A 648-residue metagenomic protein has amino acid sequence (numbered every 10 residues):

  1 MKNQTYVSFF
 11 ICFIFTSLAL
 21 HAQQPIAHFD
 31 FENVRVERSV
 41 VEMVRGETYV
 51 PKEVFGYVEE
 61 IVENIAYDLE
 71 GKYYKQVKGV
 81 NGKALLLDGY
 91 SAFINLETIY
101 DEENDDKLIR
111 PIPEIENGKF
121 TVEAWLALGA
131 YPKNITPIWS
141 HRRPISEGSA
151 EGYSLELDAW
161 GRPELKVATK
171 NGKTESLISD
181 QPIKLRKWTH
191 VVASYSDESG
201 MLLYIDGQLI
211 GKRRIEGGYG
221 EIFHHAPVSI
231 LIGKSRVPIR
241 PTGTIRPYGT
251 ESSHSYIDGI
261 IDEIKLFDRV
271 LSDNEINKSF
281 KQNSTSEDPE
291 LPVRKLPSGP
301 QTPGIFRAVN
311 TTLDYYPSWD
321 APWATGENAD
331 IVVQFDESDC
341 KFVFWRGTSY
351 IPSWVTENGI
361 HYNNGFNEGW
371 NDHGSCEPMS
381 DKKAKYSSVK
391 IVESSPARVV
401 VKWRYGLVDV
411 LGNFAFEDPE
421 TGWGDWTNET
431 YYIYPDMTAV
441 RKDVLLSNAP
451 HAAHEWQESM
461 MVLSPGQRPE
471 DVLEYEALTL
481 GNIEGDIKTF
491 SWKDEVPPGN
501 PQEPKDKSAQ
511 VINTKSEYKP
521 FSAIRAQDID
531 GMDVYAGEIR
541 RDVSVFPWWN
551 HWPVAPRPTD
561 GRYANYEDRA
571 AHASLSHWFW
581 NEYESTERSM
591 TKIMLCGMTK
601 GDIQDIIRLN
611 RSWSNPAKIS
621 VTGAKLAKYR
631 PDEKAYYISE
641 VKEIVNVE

Functional and structural regions predicted by a protein language model:
M1-F9: Bacterial N-terminal signal peptides that target proteins for export
S8-S17: Bacterial N-terminal signal peptides
Q23-E290: Extracellular glycan-associated modules
V50, G299-P396, V408, G422 (+3 more regions): Acidic-aromatic substrate-binding/catalytic surfaces of carbohydrate-active enzymes
T311-W319, E503-E633: Beta-strand-rich recognition/accessory modules
Y405-E470: Acidic, contiguous internal or C-terminal segments within carbohydrate-active enzymes that form a structured patch used
P465-Y535: Polysaccharide-binding surfaces and accessory modules of carbohydrate-active proteins
P631-E648: Carbohydrate-binding surface patches
